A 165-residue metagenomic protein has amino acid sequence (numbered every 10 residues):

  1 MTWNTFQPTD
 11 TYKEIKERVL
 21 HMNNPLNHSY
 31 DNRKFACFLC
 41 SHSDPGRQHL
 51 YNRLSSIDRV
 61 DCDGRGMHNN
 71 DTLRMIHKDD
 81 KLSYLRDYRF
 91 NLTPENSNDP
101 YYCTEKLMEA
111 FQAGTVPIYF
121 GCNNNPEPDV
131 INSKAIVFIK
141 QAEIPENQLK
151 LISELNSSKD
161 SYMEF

Functional and structural regions predicted by a protein language model:
M1-T93, S97-F165: Pol beta-like nucleotidyltransferase catalytic core
